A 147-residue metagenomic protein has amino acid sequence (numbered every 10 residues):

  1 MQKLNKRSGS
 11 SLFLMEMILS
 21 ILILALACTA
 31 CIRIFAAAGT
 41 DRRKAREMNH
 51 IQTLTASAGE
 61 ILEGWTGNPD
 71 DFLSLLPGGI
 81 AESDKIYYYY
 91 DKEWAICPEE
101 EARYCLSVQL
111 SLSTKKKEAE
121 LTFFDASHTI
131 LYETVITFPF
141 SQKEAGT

Functional and structural regions predicted by a protein language model:
M1-C31: N-terminal single-pass transmembrane signal-anchor helix
L12, L22, A36-T147: Flexible, low-complexity segments enriched in proline/glycine/serine and punctuated by aromatic residues
